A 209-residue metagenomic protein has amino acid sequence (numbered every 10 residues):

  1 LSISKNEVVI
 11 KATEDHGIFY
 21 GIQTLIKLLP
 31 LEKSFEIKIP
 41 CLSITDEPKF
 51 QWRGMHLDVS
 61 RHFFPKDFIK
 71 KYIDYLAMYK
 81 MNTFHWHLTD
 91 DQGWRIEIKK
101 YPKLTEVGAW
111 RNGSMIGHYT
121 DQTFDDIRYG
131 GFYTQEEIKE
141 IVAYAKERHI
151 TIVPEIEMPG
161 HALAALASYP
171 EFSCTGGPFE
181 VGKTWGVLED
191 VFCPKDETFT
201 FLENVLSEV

Functional and structural regions predicted by a protein language model:
S2-D190, P194-E208: Feature activates predominantly on carbohydrate-active enzymes
